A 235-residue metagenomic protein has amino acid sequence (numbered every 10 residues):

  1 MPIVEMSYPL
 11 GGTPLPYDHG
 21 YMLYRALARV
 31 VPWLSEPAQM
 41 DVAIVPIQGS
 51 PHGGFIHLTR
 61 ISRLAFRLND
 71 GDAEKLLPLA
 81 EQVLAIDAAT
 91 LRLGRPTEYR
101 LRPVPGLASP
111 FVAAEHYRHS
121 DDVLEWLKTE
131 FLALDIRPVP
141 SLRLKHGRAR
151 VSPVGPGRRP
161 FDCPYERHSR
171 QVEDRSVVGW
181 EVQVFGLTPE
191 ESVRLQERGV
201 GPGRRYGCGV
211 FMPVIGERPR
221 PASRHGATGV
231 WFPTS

Functional and structural regions predicted by a protein language model:
M1-S235: RNA-interacting cores
